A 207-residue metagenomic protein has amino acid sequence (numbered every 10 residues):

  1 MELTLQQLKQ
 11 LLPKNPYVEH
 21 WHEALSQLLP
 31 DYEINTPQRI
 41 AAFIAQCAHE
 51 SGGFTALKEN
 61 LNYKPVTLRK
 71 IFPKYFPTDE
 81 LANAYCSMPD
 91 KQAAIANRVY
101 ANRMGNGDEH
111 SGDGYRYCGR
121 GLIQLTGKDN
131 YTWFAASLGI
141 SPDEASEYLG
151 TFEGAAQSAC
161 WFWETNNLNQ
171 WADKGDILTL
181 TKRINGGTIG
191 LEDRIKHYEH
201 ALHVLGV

Functional and structural regions predicted by a protein language model:
E2-H20, A48-W161: Peptidoglycan-targeting cell-wall enzymes and recognition modules
L11-I34, Q38-A41: N-terminal carbohydrate-binding/catalytic regions of secreted carbohydrate-active enzymes
S26, I44, A159-C160, T181 (+2 more regions): Non-transmembrane alpha-helical segments in soluble domains of secreted/periplasmic/extracellular proteins
D31-A41, G53, Y75, G206-V207: Metal- and O2-centered redox machinery and metal/ROS homeostasis
E33-F43, A56-N60, N169-T181: Surface-exposed patches in mature extracellular/periplasmic domains of secreted proteins
C47-E50, D173-G190: Acidic helix/loop microenvironments that form the catalytic cleft of cell-wall polysaccharide enzymes
C160-N169: Extended serine/threonine-enriched, polar tracts that run as long, contiguous segments within proteins
Q170, R183-V207: Low-complexity, Gly/Ser/Thr/Pro-rich intrinsically disordered linker/tail segments
